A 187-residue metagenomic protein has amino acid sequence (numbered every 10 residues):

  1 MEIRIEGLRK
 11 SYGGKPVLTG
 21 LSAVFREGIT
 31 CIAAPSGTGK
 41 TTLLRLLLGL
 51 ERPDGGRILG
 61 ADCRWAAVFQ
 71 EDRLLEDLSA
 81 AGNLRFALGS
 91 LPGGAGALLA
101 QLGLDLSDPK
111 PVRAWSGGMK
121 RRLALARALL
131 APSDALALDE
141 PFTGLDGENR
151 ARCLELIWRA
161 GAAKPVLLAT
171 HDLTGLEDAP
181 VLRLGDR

Functional and structural regions predicted by a protein language model:
I3, V17-G20: Conserved structural motif at the start of ABC-family nucleotide-binding domains
L48: Helix-to-loop junction immediately C-terminal to a conserved catalytic motif
E71, L78-S90, G94: Q-loop/switch helix immediately C-terminal to the Walker
L98-S116: Conserved ABC nucleotide-binding domain
P111, E140-P141: Walker B catalytic motif
L125: Hydrophobic anchor residue at the start of the ABC signature
D139, D146: ABC-family nucleotide-binding domains
